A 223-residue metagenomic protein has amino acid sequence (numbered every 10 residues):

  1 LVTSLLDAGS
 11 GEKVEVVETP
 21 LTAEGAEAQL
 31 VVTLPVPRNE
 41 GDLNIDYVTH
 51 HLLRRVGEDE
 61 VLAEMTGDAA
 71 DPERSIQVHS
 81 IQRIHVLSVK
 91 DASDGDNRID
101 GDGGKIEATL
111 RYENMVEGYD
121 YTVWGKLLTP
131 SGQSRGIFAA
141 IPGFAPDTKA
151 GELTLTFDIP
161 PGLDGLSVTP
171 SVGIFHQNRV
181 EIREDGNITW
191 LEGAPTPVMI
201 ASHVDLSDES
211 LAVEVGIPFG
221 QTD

Functional and structural regions predicted by a protein language model:
S4-K13, R54-E58, A92, K126-G136 (+1 more regions): Change "in extracellular beta-sheet-rich domains … of secreted and cell-surface proteins" to "in beta-sheet-rich domains
A8, E113-G118: Short solvent-exposed strand-capping/beta-turn motif centered on an Asx-Ser/Thr pair
T19-A28, P142-G151, G162: Short proline/glycine- and polar residue-rich coil/turn motifs
R38-T49, P161-P170: Short glycine/proline/serine/threonine-rich loop/turn segments at secondary-structure transition edges
V48-R54, W124, T169-G173: Extracellular recognition modules
E60-R83, E181-G220: Short beta-strand elements
H79-G101, E214-D223: Short, compositionally biased P/S/T/A/G/V-rich stretches that sit at domain boundaries
G104-A108: Structural beta-strand segments of beta-rich domains
